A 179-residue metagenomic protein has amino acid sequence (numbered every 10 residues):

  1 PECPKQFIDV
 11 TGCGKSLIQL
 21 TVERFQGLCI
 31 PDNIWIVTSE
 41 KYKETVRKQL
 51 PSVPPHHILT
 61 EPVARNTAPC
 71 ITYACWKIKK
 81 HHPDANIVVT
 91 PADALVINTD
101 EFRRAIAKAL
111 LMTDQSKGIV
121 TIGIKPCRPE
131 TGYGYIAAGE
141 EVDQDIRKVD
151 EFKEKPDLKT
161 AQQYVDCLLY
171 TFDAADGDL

Functional and structural regions predicted by a protein language model:
P1-G12: Glycine-rich N-terminal loop/short-helix segment of MobA-like nucleotidyltransferase
T11-P91, I97-R104: Conserved N-terminal catalytic core of the sugar/cofactor nucleotidyltransferase
V37, V88-P91, T121-K125, K153: Short beta-strand segments
D100-K125: Conserved donor-nucleotide/metal-binding helix-loop-beta segment in metal-dependent transferases, i.e., the alpha-helix
G123-A137: Proline/glycine-rich low-complexity loops and linkers
G139-D166: A short, charged helix-loop
Y170-L179: Single conserved hydrophobic/aromatic residue that forms the stacking wall/gate of nucleotide- or nucleobase-binding
